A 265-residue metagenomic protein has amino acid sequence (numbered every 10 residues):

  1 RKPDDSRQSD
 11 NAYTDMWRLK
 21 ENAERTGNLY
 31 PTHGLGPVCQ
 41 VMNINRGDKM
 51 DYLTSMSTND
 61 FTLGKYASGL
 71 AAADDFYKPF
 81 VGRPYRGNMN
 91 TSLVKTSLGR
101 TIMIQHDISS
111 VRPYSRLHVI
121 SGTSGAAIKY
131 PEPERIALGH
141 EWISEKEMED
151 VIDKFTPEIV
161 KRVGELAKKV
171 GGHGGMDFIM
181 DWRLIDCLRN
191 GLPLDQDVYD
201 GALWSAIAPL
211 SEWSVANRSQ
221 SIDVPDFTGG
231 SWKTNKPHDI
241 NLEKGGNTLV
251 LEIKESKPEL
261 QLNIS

Functional and structural regions predicted by a protein language model:
R1-P84: Predominantly a Rossmann-like dinucleotide-binding segment in NAD(P)-dependent oxidoreductases
K2-P3, T58-F61, R100, I108-V111 (+2 more regions): Short, solvent-exposed loop/turn segments at secondary-structure junctions
C39, V111-S265: C-terminal helical cap and adjacent loop that interface with cofactors, partners, or active-site loops
M50, M89-T91, S115-L117: Short, acidic/polar N-cap/turn motifs at the starts of alpha helices
V81-L93: Short N-terminal edge-element motif at the start of the domain
S92-L98, G122: Active-site beta-strand termini and strand-to-loop segments that position acidic
M103-H106, Y130: Beta-strand scaffold of nucleotide-dependent catalytic cores
